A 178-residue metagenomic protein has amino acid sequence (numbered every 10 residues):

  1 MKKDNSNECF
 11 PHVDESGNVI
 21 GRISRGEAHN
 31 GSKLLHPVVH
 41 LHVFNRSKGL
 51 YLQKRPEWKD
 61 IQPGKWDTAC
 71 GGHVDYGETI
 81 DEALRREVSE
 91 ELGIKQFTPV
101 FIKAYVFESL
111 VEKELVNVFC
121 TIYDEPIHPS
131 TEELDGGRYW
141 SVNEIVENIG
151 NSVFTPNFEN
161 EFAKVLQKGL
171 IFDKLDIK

Functional and structural regions predicted by a protein language model:
K2-H40, F44-R46: Acidic, metal-coordinating catalytic segment for phosphate/diphosphate chemistry, firing primarily on the Nudix
H12, V43, L52, C120-T121 (+1 more regions): Conserved hydrophobic "DFG−1" position in protein kinase catalytic cores
E27, G64, Y76, K103-V106 (+1 more regions): Nudix hydrolase/Nudix homology domain
V38-C70: A glycine-rich, hydrophobic loop/mini-helix early in the fold
Y51-L52, A69-F101: The catalytic Nudix box helix
R55-E57, R86-E87, R138: Short, cationic motifs built from Arg/Lys/His that form the positively charged side of catalytic pockets
